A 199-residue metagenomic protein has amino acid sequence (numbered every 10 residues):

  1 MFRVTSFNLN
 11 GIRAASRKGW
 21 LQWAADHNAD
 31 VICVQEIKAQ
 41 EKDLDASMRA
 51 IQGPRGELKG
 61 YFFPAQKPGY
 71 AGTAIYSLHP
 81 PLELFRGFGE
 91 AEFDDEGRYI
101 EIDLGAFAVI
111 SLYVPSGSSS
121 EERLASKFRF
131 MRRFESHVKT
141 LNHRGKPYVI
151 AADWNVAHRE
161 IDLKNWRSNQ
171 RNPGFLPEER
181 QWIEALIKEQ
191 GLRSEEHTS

Functional and structural regions predicted by a protein language model:
M1-I51, K67-A71, L186: N-terminal, active-site-proximal structural segment of metallo-dependent hydrolase catalytic domains
F2-N10, A106-S118, A151: Active-site-proximal beta-strand elements of phosphoester/diester hydrolases
F7-N8, A24-K42, V109, V138-E160 (+1 more regions): Active-site beta-strand/loop signature of hydrolases that rely on acidic residues for catalysis
R13, E41-D43, G69-Y70, S118-E121 (+1 more regions): Short catalytic/ligand-binding loop motif for oxyanion handling, primarily in non-cytosolic enzymes, centered on
K38, L44-G117: Structured beta-strand-rich core segments of catalytic domains in phosphoester-bond hydrolases
Q52-K59, R132-S199: Metal-dependent phosphoesterases centered on the DNase I-like endonuclease/exonuclease/phosphatase
R86, E92-F93, A125-N142: Internal catalytic-core helix/loop-beta-alpha segment that presents or stabilizes conserved functional determinants
G89-E90, P115-M131, R167-N172: Surface-exposed cleft-lining segments at the edges of enzyme active sites
